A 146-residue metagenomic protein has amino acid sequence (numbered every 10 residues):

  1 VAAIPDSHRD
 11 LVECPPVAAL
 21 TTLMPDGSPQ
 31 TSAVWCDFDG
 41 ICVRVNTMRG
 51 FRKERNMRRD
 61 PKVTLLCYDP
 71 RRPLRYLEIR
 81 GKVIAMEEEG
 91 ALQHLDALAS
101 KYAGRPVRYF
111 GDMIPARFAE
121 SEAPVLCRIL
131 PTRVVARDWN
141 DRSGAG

Functional and structural regions predicted by a protein language model:
V1-A3, P70, R75-G146: Charged, gly/pro-rich active-site loop segments
V1-V17, G146: Extreme N-terminal tail/first-helix region
P5-D6, G50-F51, D112: Structural motif corresponding to alpha-helix initiation and N-cap regions
H8, P16, I41, R75 (+1 more regions): A generic secondary-structure signal marking the coil-to-beta-strand transition
V12-E13, R58-R59, A119: Alpha-helix boundary recognition
P15-R49, R55-M57, V63-Y68, Y76-I79: Short beta-strand segments
T31, D60-P61, Y102, R133: Generic short alpha-helical hydrophobic face used as a protein-protein interaction/packing hotspot
